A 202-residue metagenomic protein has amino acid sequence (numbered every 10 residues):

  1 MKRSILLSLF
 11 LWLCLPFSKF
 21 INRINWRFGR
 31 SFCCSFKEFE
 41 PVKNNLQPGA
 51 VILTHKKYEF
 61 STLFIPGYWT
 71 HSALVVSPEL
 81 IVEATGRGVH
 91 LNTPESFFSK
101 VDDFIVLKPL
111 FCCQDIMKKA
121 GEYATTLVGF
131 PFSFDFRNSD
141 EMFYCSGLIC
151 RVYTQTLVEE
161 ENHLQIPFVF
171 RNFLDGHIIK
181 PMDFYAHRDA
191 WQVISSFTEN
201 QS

Functional and structural regions predicted by a protein language model:
M1-S202: Cysteine-nucleophile amide-bond enzymes
